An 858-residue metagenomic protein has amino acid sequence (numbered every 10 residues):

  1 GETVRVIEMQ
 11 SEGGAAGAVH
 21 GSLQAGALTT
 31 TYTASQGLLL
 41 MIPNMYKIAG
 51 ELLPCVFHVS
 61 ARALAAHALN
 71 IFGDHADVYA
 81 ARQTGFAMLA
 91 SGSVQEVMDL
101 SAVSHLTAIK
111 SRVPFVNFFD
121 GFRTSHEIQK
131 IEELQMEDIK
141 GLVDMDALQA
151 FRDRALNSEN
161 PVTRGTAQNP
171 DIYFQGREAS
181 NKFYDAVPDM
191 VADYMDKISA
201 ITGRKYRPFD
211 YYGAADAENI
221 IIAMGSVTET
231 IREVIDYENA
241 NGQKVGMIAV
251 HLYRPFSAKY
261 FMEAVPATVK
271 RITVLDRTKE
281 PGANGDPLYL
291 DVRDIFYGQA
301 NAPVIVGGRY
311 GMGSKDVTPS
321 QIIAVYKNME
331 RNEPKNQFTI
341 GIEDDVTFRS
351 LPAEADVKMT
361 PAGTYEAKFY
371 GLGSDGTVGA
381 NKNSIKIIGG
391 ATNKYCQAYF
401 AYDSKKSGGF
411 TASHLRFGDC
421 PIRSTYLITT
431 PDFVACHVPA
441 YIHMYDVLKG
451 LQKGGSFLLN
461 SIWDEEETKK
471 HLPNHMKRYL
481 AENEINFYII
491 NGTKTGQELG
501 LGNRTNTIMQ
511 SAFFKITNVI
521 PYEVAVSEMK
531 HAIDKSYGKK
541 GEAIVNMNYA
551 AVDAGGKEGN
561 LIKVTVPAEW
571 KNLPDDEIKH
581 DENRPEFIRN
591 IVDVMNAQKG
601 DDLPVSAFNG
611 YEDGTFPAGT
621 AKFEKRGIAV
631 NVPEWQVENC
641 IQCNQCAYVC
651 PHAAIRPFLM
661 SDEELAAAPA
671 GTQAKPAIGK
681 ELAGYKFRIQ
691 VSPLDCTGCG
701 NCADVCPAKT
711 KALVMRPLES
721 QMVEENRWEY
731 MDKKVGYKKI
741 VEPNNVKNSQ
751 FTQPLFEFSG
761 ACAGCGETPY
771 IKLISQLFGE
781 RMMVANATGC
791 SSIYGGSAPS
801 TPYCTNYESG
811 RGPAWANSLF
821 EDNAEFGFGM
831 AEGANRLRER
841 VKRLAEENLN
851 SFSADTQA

Functional and structural regions predicted by a protein language model:
G1-R82, F86-I109, R349-K453, Q645 (+4 more regions): Thiamine diphosphate
I71-G121, M145, D294, G298-G311 (+6 more regions): Conserved thiamine diphosphate
M88-A150, V304, S314-E354, M547-E569: Structural signature of the thiamine diphosphate
F115-D210, K571: Conformationally flexible catalytic loops at phosphate/diphosphate-handling active centers
A192-G341, H414-R416, L427, P431-F433 (+4 more regions): Thiamine diphosphate
M195-N219, R232, S350-T364, A621-F623 (+2 more regions): Glycine-/acidic-rich phosphate or pyrophosphate-binding loops and their flanking alpha/beta elements
P255-F256, Y260, R271, L275-D286 (+3 more regions): Active-site cofactor/cluster-binding pocket
A525-M529, G538-D695, A703-M783, A787-A858: Ferredoxin-type iron-sulfur electron-transfer modules and their immediate structural context
